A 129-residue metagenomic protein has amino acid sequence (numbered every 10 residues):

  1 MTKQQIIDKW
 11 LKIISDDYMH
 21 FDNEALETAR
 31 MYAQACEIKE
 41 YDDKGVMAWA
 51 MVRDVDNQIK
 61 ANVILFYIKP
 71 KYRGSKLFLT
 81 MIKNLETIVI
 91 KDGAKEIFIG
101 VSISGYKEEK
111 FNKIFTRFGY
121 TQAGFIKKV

Functional and structural regions predicted by a protein language model:
M1-E27: Short amphipathic alpha-helix that is part of the acyltransferase structural core
H20-I38, M47-N57: A conserved beta-strand-loop-helix scaffold within acyl/acetyltransferase catalytic domains
D42-M47, A61: Glycine-rich phosphate/pyrophosphate-binding loop shared by adenosine-nucleotide-utilizing enzymes
R53-V63, T121: A conserved beta-turn-beta hairpin within the catalytic core of GNAT-like acetyltransferases that forms part
I64-S75: A short, internal acetyl-CoA/4′-phosphopantetheine-binding micro-motif in the GNAT/acyltransferase core
T80-E96: Conserved acyl-CoA
I97-K110: Conserved beta-strand-loop-alpha-helix junction that forms the acyl-donor binding cleft
G100-V101, G119-V129: Conserved catalytic-core motifs of GNAT/GCN5-like acyltransferases
